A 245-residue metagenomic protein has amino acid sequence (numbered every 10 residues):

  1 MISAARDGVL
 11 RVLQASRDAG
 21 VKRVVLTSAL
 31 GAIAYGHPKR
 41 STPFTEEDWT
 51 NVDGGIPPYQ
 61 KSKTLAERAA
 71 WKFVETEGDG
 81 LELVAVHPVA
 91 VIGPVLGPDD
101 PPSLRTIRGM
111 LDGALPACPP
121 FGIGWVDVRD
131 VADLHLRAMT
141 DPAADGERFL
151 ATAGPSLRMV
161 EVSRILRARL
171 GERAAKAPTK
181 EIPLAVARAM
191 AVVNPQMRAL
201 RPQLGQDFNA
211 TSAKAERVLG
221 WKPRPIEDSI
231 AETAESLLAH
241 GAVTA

Functional and structural regions predicted by a protein language model:
M1-Y59: Conserved Rossmann-fold NAD(P)-dependent oxidoreductase catalytic core, especially the SDR/UDP-sugar
A32-I33, V91-G93, V131: Conserved sequence/active-site signature of Rossmann-fold short-chain dehydrogenase/reductase
N51-I56, P98, R105-V126, D130 (+1 more regions): A conserved pocket-lining segment of Rossmann-fold NAD(P)-dependent short-chain dehydrogenase/reductase
D53-V84: Active-site Tyr-X1-5-Lys
K61, A85, G122-A132, R148 (+3 more regions): Conserved loop-to-helix N-cap of the C-terminal "lid" that shapes the substrate pocket in Rossmann-like
G78-L81, G93-R105, A138-F149, R173: Glycine/proline-rich active-site loop of Rossmann-fold NAD(P)-dependent oxidoreductases
L134-A199, R217, I226-A245: Mid/C-terminal beta-alpha module of Rossmann-like enzyme folds, strongest in SDR-family dehydrogenases/epimerases
